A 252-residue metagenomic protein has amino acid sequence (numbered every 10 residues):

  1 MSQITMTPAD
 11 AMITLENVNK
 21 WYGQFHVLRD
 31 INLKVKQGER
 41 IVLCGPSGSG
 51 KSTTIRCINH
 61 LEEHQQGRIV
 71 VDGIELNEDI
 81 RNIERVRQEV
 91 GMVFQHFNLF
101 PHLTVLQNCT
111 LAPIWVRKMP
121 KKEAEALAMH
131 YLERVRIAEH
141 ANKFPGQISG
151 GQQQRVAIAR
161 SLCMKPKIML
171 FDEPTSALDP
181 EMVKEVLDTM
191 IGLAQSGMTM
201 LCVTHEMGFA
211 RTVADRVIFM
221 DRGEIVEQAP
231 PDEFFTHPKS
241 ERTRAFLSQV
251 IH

Functional and structural regions predicted by a protein language model:
S2-Q3, R222, Q228, D232-H252: C-terminal boundary and immediately downstream tail of ABC-type ATPase nucleotide-binding domains
P8-P231: ABC family nucleotide-binding domain
